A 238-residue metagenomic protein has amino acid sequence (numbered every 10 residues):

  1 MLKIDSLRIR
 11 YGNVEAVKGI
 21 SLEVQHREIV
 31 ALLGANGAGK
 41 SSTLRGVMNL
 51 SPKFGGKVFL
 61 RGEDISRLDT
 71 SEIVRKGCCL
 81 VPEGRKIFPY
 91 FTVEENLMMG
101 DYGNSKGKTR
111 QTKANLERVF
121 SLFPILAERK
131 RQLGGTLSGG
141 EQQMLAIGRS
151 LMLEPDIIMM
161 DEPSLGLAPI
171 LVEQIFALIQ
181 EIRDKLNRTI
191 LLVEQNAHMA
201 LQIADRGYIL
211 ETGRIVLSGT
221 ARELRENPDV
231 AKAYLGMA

Functional and structural regions predicted by a protein language model:
M1-A238: Glycine-rich phosphate-binding loops of nucleotide-dependent enzymes
